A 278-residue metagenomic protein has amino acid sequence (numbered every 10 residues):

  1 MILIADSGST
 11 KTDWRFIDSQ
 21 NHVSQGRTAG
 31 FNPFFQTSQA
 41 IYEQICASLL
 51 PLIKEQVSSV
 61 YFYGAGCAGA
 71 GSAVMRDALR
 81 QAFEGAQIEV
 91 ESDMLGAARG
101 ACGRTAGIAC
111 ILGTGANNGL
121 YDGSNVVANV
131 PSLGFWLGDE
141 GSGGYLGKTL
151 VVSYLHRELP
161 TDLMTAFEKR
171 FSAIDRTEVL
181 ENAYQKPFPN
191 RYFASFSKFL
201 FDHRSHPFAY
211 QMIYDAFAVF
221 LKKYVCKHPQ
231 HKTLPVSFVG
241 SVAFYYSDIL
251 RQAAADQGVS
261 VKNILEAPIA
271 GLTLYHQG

Functional and structural regions predicted by a protein language model:
M1-S59, A78, A101-I108, V152-G278: ATP-binding/phosphotransfer module of carbohydrate and carboxylate kinases, centering on a glycine-rich
G8, R15, A65, L95 (+1 more regions): Anionic group-transfer/hydrolysis microenvironments
A29, Y63, G119, P131 (+1 more regions): Residues in well-ordered beta-strands of folded domains
Y61-A68: Polybasic, low-complexity association/targeting segments
A65, A128, F135, N182 (+1 more regions): Flexible, active-site-adjacent loop/turn segments at secondary-structure boundaries
A68-D162: Phosphate-binding/catalytic loop of phosphoryl-transfer enzymes
